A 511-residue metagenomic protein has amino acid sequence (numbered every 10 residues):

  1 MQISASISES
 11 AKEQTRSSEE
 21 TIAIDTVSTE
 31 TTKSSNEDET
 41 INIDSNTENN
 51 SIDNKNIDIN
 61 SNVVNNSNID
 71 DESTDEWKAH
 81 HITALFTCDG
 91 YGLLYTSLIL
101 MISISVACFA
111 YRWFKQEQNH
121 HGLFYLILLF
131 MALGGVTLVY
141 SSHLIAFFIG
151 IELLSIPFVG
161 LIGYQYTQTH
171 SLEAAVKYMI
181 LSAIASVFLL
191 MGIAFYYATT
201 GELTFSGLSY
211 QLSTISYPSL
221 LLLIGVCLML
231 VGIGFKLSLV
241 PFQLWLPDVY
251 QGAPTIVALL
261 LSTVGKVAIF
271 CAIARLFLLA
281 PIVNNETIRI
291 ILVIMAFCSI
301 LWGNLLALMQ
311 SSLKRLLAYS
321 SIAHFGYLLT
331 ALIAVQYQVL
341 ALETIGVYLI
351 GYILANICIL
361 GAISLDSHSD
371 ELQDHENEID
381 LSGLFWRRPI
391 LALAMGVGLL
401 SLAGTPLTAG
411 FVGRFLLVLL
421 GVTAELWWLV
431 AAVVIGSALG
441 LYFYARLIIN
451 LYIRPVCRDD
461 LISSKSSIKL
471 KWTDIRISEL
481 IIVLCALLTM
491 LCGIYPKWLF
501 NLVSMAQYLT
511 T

Functional and structural regions predicted by a protein language model:
M1-N50, N54-T511: Alpha-helical transmembrane segments of multi-pass membrane proteins predominantly involved in bioenergetics
